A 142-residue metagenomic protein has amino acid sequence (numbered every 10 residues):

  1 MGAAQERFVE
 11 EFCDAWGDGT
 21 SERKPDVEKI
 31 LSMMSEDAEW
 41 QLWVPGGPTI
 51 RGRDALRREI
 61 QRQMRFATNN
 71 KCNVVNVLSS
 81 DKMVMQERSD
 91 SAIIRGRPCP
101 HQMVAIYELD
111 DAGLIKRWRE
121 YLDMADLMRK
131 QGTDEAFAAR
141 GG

Functional and structural regions predicted by a protein language model:
M1-E36: Short acidic-aromatic low-complexity motifs
A3-A4, Q61-G142: A beta-strand edge to alpha-helix "cap/lid" segment located at domain peripheries
V9-W16, M34, L56, I60 (+2 more regions): Hydrophobic alpha-helical core bundles mediating ligand binding, dimerization, or RNAP-core interactions
T20, G46, R117: Short, flexible active-site loop motifs that bind/organize anionic cofactors or intermediates
V27-K82: A solvent-exposed, acidic/Ser-Thr-rich amphipathic alpha-helical stretch
